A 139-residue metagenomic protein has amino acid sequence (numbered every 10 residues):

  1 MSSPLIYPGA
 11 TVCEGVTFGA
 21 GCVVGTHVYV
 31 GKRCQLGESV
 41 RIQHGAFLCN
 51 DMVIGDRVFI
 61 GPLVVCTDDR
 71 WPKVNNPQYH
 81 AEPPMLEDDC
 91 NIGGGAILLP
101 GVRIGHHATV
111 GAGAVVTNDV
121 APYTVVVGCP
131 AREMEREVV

Functional and structural regions predicted by a protein language model:
S2: A glycine-/small-residue-rich N-terminal strand-loop-strand element that serves as the cofactor-binding glycine loop
I6-P8, A114: Residue-level marker for the onset of beta-strands and adjacent loop->beta junctions in well-ordered domains
P8, C13-I104, C129-A131, E135-V138: Flexible, glycine/small-residue-enriched loop-and-beta-strand segment within the central core of proteins
L63, A112-G113: Alpha-helical segments that scaffold the active site and NAD(P)H-binding pocket of short-chain dehydrogenase/reductase
H106-T109, V115-T117, P122: Internal alpha/beta core interface subdomains
V110, G128: Conserved G/P- and acidic residue-centered "switch" motifs that form tight phosphate/ATP-binding loops in soluble
P122-T124, R132: Glycine-centered loop/turn positions within well-structured domains that cap or flank conserved ligand/cofactor-binding
